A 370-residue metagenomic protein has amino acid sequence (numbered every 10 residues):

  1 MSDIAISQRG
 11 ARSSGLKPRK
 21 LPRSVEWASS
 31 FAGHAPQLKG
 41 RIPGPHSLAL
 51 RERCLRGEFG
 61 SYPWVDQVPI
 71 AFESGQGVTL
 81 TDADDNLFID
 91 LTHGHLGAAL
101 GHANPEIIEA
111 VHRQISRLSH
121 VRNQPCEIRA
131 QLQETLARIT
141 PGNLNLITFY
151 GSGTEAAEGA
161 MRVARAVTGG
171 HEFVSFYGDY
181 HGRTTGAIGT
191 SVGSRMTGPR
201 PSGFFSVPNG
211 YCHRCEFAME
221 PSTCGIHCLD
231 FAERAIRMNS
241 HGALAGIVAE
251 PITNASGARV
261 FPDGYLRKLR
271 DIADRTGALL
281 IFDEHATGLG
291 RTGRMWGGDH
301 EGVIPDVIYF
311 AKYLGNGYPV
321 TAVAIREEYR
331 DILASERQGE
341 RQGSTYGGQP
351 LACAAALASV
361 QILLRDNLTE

Functional and structural regions predicted by a protein language model:
I6-E370: Conserved N-terminal phosphate-binding loop of PLP-dependent enzymes in the Aspartate aminotransferase
